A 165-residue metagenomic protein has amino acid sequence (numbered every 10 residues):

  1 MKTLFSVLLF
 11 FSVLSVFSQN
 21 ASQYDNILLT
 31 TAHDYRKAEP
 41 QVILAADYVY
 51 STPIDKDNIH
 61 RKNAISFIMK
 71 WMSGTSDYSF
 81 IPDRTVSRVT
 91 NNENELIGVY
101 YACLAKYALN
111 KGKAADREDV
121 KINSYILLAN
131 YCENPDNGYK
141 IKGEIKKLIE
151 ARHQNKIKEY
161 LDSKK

Functional and structural regions predicted by a protein language model:
M1-Q23: Bacterial Sec-dependent N-terminal signal peptides
L4-S6, T30, K37, K56 (+2 more regions): Short, flexible coil/linker segments at or flanking structured domains
V13, R36, S51, D119 (+1 more regions): A broad "ordered helical/assembly scaffold" signature
N20-P82: N-terminal secretory signal peptides
T31, K164-K165: Intrinsic-disorder/low-complexity, polar/charged segments
I59-K164: Mature extracellular/secreted ectodomains of secretory-pathway proteins
